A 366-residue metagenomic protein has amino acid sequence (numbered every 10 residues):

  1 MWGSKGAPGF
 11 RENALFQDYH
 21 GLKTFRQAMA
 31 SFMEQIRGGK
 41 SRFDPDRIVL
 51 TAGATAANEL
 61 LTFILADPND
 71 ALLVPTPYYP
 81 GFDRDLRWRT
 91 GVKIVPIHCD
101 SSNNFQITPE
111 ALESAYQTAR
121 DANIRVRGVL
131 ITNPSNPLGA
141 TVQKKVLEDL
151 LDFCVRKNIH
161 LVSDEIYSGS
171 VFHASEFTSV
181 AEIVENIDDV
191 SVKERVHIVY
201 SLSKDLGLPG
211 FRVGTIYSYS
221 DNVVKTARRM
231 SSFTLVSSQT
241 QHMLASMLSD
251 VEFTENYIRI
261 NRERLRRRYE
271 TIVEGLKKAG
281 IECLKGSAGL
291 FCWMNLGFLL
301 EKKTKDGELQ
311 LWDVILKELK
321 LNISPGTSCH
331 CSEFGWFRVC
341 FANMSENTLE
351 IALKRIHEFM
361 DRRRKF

Functional and structural regions predicted by a protein language model:
M1-G53, L60, E110-A111, L248-F253 (+1 more regions): N-terminal small-domain helix-loop-helix segment of the aminotransferase-like
S31, R42, S191-V192, T304-K305 (+3 more regions): PLP-dependent enzyme catalytic core of the Aspartate aminotransferase-like
I64-D83: Conserved PLP-anchoring active-site segment centered on the Schiff-base-forming lysine
V95, D100-E176: Active-site phosphate-binding strand-loop segment of PLP-dependent enzymes
A119, E182-R266, E270-L276, E358-M360 (+1 more regions): Conserved core segment of the aminotransferase class I/II
R156-K157, A279, L319, R363: Helix C-cap/helix->beta junction micro-motif
N261-V273, C283-F298, E333: Conserved glycine-rich beta-strand-loop-beta hairpin in the small C-terminal domain of fold type I
